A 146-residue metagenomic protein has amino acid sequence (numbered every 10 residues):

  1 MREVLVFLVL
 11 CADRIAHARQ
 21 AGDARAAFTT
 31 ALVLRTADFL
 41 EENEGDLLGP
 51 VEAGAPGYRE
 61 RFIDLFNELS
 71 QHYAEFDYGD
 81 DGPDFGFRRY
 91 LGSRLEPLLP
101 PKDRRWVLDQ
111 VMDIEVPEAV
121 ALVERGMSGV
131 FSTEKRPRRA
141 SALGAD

Functional and structural regions predicted by a protein language model:
M1-R25: N-terminal interaction modules that seed assembly of large macromolecular complexes
Q20-A24, L48, F131, K135: Structured alpha-helical bundle/scaffold domains in large eukaryotic membrane-trafficking regulators
T29-P117: Polybasic, proline/glycine-rich intrinsically disordered low-complexity segments
L108-D146: Glycine-rich, aromatic-bearing surface loops/beta-hairpins
